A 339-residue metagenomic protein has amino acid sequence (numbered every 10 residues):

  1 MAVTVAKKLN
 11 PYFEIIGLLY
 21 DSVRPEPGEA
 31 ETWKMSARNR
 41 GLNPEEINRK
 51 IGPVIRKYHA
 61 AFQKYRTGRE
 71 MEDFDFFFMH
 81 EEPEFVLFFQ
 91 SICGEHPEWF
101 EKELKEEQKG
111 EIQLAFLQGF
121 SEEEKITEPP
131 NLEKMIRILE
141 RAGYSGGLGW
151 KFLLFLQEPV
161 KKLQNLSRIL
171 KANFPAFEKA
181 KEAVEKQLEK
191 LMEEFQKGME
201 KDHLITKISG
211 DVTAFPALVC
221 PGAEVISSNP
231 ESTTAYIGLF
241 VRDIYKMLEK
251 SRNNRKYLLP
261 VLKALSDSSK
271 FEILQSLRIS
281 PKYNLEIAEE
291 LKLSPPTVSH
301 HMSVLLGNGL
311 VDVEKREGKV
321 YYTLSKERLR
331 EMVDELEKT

Functional and structural regions predicted by a protein language model:
M1-K207, T213: N-terminal, charged low-complexity regulatory/assembly segments
F174-P260, S276: C-terminal regulatory or interaction extensions
S268-F271, I279-Y283: Short capping segments at the starts of secondary-structure elements
A288-E289, L306-G307: Alpha-helical residues within the helix-turn-helix
S294-T297: Helix-turn-helix DNA-binding motif, specifically the short coil turn and the N-cap/start of the second
N308-R316: Beta-hairpin "wing" of winged helix-turn-helix
Y321-T339: Conserved segment of winged-helix/HTH DNA-binding domains
